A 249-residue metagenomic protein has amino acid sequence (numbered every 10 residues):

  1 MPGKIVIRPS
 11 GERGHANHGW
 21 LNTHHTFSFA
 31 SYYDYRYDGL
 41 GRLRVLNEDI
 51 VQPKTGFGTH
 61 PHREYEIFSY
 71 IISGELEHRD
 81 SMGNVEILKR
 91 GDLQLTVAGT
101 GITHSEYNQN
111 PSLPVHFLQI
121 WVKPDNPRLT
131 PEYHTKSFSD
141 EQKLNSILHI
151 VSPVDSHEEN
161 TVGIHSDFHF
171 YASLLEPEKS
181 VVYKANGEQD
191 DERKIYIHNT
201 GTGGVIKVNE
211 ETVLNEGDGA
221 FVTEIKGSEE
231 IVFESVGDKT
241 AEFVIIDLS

Functional and structural regions predicted by a protein language model:
M1-E48, Q52-P53, F57-G58, Y107-H116 (+1 more regions): A short, N-terminal "cap"/entry segment at the start of jelly-roll beta-barrel domains of the cupin/DSBH fold
D34-L40, Q52-I67, S81-N84, L113 (+2 more regions): A short beta-loop-beta micro-motif enriched in histidine and acidic residues
E48, P53-K54, G91, G99 (+5 more regions): Tight coil/turn sites that cap or link beta-strands
G56-G58, E75-H78, Q94-L95, G99-Y107 (+3 more regions): Histidine-centered metal-chelating micro-motifs
R63-M82, R90-L93, Y183-E211, E216-G217: Glycine- and acidic-residue-biased ligand/ion/polar-headgroup-sensing regions
I67-K123: Contiguous mid-protein beta-loop-alpha structural module that forms a pocket-lining wall or clamp of enzyme active
A98-R128, E224-S249: Ligand-binding loop in jelly-roll beta-barrel domains
P153-D190, Y196-T200: Acidic/Ser/Thr-rich, low-complexity mid-to-C-terminal regulatory regions of eukaryotic proteins
